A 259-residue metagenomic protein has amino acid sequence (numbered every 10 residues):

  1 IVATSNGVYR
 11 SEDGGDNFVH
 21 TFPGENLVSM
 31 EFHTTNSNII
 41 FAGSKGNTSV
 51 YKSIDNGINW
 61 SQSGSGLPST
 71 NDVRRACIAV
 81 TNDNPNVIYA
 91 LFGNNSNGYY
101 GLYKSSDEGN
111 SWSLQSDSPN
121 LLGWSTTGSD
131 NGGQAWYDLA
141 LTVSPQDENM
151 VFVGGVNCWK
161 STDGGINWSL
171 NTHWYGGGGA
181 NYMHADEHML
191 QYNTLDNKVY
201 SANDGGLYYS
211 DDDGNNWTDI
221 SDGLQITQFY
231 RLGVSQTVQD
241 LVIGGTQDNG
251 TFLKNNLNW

Functional and structural regions predicted by a protein language model:
I1-W259: Beta-propeller blade termini and top-face loops
